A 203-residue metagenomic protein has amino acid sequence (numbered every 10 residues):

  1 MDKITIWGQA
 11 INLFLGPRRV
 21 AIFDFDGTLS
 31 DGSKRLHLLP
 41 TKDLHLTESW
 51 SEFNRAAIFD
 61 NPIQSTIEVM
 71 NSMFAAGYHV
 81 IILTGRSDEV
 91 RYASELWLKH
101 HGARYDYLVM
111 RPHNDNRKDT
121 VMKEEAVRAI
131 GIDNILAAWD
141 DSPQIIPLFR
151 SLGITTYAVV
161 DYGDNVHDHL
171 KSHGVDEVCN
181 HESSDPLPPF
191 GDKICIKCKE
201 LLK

Functional and structural regions predicted by a protein language model:
D2-Q9, F14-R117: Alpha-helical substrate-recognition element adjacent to the catalytic core
G8, E177-S183: Short Cys/His-rich Zn2+-coordinating modules
M70-F74, R128, R150: Surface-exposed amphipathic alpha-helices with a cationic face
K118-I130: Short loop-to-alpha-helix "cap/lid" segments that border enzyme active sites across diverse enzyme classes
V127, D133-V175: Acidic, Mg2+-coordinating phosphoryl-transfer loop and its flanking beta/alpha structural elements, shared across
D176, D192: Residues immediately within or flanking Cys/His clusters that coordinate Zn2+ in small zinc-binding modules
C179, C195-C198: Short cysteine-rich clusters marking metal-coordination/redox-active sites
S183-P186, L202: Cys/His-rich microdomains that often coordinate metals
